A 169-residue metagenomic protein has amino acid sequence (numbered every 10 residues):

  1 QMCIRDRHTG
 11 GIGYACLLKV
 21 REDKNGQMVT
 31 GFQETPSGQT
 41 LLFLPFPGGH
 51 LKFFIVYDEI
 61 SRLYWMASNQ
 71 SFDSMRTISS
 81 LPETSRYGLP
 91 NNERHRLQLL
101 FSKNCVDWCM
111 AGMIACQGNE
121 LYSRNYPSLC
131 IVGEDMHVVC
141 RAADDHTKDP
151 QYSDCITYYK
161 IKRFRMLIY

Functional and structural regions predicted by a protein language model:
M2-I4: Short, small-residue-biased leader/transition segments that mark boundaries at the very start of proteins
T9-I12, S71-M75, A143-T147: Short glycine/acidic-enriched loop and turn motifs that connect beta-strands
Y14-G26, Y87-C105, Q151-I168: Beta-propeller blade signature
R21-L44, D107-I114, F164-Y169: Trp- and S/T/G-rich repeat-edge/linker motifs of beta-rich repeat architectures
F43-K52, W108-C130: Conserved blade-ending motifs and adjacent loop-strand segments that build the rim/top face of beta-propeller domains
P45-C109: Loop/turn-rich, solvent-exposed surfaces of beta-rich toroidal or solenoidal domains
D58, C130-V132: Structural WD40 beta-propeller signal
M66, L99, L129, V138-V139: Hydrophobic strand positions within the blades of repeat-based beta-sheet folds
